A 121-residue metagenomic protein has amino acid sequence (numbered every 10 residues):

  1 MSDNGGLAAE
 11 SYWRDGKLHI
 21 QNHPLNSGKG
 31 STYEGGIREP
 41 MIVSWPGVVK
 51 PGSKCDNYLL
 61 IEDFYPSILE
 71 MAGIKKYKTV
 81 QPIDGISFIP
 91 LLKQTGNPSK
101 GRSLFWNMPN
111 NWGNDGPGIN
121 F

Functional and structural regions predicted by a protein language model:
D3: Active-site glycine-centered loops adjacent to acidic/histidine catalytic or metal-binding residues that shape
G6-Y12, G16-T32, V49-S53, N57 (+2 more regions): C-terminal cap/loop subdomain of S1 sulfatases and analogous C-terminal strand-loop tails that border
G35: Ligand-binding/active-site lining segments
R38-E39: Catalytic cores of eukaryotic secretory-pathway lumenal/extracellular enzymes that build and remodel glycoconjugates
